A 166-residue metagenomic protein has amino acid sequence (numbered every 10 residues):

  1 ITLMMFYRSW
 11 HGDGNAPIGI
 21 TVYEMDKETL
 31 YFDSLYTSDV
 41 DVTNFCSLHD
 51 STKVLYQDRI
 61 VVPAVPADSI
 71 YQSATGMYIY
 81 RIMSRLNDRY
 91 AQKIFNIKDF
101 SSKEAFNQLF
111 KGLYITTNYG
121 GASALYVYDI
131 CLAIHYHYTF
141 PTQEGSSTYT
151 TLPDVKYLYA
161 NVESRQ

Functional and structural regions predicted by a protein language model:
T2-Q166: Secreted, disulfide-rich extracellular signaling modules
